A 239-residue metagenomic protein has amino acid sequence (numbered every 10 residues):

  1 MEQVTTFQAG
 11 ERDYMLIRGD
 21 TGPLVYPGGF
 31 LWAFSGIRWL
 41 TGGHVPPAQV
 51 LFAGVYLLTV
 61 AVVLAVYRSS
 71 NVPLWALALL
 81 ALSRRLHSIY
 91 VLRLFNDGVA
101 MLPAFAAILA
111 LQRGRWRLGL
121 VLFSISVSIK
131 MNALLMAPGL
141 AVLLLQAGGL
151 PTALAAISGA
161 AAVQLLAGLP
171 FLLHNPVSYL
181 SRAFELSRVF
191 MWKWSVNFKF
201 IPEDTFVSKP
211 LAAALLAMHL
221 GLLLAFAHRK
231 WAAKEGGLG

Functional and structural regions predicted by a protein language model:
M1-F105, A141-G239: Primarily membrane-embedded glycan-assembly and transfer machineries that use lipid-linked glycans
S88-I89, F105-A110, W116-L143: Membrane-interface alpha helices of multi-pass inner-membrane proteins
F95, R113-G114: Helix-loop interface residues and adjacent transmembrane-helix termini in multi-pass membrane transporters, primarily
